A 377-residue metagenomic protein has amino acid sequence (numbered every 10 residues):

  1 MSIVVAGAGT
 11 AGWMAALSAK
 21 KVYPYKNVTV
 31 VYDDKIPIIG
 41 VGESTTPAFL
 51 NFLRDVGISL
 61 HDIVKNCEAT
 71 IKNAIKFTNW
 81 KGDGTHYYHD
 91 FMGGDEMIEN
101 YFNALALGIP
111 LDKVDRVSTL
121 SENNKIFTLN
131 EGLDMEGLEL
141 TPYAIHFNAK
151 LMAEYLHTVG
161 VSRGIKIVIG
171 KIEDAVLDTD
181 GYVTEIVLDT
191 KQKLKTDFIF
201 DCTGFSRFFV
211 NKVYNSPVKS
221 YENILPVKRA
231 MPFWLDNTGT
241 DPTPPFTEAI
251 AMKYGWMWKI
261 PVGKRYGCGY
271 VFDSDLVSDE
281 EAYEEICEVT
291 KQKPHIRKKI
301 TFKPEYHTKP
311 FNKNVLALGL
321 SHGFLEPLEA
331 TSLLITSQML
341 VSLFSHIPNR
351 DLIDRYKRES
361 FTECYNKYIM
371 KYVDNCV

Functional and structural regions predicted by a protein language model:
M1-G9: Beta1/beta-strand and adjacent pyrophosphate-binding region of the FAD-binding site in flavoprotein oxidoreductases
G12: N-terminal Rossmann-fold NAD(P) dinucleotide-binding loop
K20-V41: Glycine-rich FAD pyrophosphate-binding loop
P37-F127: Dinucleotide-binding Rossmann-like beta1-alpha1 core, especially the glycine-rich loop that anchors the ADP
G137-A282, L340: Predominantly flavin-linked oxidoreductase catalytic cores and closely associated redox partners
A251-K303, G323-I335: Conserved FAD/dinucleotide-binding core of flavoprotein oxidoreductases
K299-L318, G323: FAD-binding beta-loop-beta segment adjacent to the flavin cofactor pocket
F344-V377: Active-site-proximal substrate-binding core of FAD-dependent oxidoreductases
